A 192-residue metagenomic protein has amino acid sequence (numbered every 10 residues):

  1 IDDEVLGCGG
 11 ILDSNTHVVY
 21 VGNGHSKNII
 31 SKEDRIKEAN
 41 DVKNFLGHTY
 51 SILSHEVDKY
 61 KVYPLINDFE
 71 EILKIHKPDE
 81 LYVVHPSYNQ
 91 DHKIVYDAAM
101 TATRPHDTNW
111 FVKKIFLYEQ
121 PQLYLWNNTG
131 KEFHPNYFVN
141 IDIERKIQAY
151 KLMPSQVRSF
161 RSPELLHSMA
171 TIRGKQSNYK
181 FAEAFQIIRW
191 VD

Functional and structural regions predicted by a protein language model:
I1-K77, P105-T108, M169: Active-site rim/loop-helix segments in enzyme catalytic domains that contact anionic ligands
D3-L6, H25-K27, P86-Q90, L123-L125 (+1 more regions): Active-site environment of divalent metal-dependent phosphoester hydrolases
H17-V19, S51-L53, Y82, F116 (+1 more regions): Hydrophobic/aromatic beta-strand patches that form the interior of the parallel beta-sheet core in alpha/beta enzyme
I30-K32, V95, W126-K131: Short aromatic-enriched loop/helix-cap "lid" or pocket-rim segments at secondary-structure transitions that line
E38, V42-H48, N67, F111-D192: The feature marks non-catalytic terminal segments
D58-K61, H85-H92: Acidic, metal-coordinating catalytic cores used for nucleic-acid/nucleotide bond scission and strand-transfer chemistry
E70-S87, V95: Proline-aspartate-enriched helix->loop->beta-strand connector
D91-R104: Short Gly/Thr/Asp-enriched flexible loops that form oxyanion-binding sites at enzyme active sites
